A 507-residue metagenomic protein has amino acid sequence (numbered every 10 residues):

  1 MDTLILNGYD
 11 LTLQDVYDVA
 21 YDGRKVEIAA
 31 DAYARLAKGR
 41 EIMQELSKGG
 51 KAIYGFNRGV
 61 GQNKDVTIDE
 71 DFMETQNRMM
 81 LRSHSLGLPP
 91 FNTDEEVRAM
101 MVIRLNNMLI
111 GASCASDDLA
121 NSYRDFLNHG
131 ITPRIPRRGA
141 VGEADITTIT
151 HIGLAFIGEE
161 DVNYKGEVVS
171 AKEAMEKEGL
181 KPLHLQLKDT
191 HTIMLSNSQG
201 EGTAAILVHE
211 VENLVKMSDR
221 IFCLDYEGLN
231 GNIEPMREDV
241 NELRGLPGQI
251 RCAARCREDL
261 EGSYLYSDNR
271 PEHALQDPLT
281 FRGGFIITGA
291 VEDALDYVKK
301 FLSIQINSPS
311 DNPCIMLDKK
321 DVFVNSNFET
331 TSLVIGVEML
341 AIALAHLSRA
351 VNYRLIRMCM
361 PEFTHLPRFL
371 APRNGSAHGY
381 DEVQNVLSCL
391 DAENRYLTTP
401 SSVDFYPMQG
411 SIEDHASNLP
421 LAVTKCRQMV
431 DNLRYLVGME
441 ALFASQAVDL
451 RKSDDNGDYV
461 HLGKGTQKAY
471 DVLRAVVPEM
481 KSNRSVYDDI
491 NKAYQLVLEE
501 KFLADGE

Functional and structural regions predicted by a protein language model:
M1-Q14, V19-G50, T75, M80-P136 (+1 more regions): Glycine-rich, flexible loop motifs
D2-R24, A29-D31, R35, G39-I42 (+3 more regions): C-terminal auxiliary extensions adjacent to catalytic cores
K51, V66, C252-A253: Polyanion/phosphate-binding surface patch
Y54-Q76, S83-M108, R134-I157, E167 (+4 more regions): FAD-binding core of FAD-dependent oxidoreductases, characterized by glycine-rich FAD pyrophosphate-binding loops
V60, G87, N106-N107, L127 (+4 more regions): Acidic, glycine-rich active-site loops and adjacent beta-strand->loop/helix elements that engage anionic groups
M73, M80-L81, A416, N456: Short, charged/polar low-complexity linear motifs in solvent-exposed/disordered segments
